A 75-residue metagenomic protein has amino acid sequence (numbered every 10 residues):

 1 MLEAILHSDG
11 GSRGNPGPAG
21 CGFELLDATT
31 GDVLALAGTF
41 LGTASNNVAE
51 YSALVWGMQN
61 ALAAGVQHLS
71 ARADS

Functional and structural regions predicted by a protein language model:
M1-V48, S52, W56-L69: RNase H-like nuclease fold core
S70-S75: Short, intrinsically disordered, charge-balanced linker/junction segments flanking boundaries in proteins
